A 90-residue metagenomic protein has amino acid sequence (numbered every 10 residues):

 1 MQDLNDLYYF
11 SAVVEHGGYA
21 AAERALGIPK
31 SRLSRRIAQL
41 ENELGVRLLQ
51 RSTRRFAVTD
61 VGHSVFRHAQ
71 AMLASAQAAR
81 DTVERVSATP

Functional and structural regions predicted by a protein language model:
M1-H16, S34, H63-F66, Q70-A76: Short alpha-helical elements of helix-turn-helix
A12-G27: Short helix-boundary/capping micro-motifs
G18-Y19, I37, R51: Helix-turn-helix DNA-binding elements, focusing on the entry/boundary residues of the two helices that contact DNA
R24-A25, N42, H63: Alpha-helical residues within the helix-turn-helix
P29, R36: Residues within the DNA-recognition helix of helix-turn-helix
E41-V58: A short LG(V/I)-centered, amphipathic sequence patch enriched for acidic residue(s) preceding the LG motif
R85-P90: Interdomain hinge and pocket-entrance segments immediately C-terminal to HTH DNA-binding domains
